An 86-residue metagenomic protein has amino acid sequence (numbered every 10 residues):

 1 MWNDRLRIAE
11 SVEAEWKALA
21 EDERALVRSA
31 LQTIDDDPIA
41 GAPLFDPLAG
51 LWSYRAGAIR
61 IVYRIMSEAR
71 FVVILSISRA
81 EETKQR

Functional and structural regions predicted by a protein language model:
M1-L6, S11-R28, R55-I59, R64-R86: Enriched for short, Lys/Arg-rich terminal
S29-R55: A short, surface-exposed loop/turn module that caps and links secondary-structure elements
